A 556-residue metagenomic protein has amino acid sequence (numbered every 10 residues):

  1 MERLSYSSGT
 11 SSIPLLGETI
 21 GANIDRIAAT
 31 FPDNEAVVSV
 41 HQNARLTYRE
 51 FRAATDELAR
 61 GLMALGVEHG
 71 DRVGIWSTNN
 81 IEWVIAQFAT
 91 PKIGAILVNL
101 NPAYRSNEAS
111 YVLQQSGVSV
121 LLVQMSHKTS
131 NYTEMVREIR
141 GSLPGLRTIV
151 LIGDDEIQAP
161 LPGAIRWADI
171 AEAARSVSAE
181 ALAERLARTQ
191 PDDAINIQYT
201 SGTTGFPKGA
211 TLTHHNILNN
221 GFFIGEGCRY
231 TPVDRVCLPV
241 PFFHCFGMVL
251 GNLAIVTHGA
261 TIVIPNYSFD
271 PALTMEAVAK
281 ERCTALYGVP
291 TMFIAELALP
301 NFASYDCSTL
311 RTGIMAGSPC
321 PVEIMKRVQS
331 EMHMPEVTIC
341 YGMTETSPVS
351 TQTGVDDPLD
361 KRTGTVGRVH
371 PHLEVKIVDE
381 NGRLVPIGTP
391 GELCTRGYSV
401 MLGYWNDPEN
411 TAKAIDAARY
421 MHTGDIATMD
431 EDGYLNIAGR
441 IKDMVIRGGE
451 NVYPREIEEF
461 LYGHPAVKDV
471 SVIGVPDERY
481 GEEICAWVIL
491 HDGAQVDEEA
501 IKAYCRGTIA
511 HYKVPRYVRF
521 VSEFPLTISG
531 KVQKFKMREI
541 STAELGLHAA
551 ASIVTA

Functional and structural regions predicted by a protein language model:
M1-L46, E50-L65, H69, S142 (+5 more regions): N-lobe entry segment of adenylate-forming
G17, P32-E35, I165-Y199, F206 (+2 more regions): Conserved pre-ATP/AMP-binding loop-to-beta segment of ANL
A36-F88, R105-S110, R166-R175, R188-T189 (+1 more regions): Conserved AMP-binding/adenylate-forming core of the ANL superfamily
R45-R49, L186-R188, I195-N219: Conserved AMP-binding A3 loop
L65, A95-D169, A494: Structural core segment of the AMP-binding/adenylate-forming
Y104-Q114, L121-V123, L286, G397 (+6 more regions): AMP-binding/adenylate-forming catalytic core of the ANL superfamily
D169-E172, A260, M275, K280-G288 (+2 more regions): Gly/Ser/Thr-rich phosphate-binding loop
L218-R235, F243-A285, L299: Conserved AMP-binding/adenylation subdomain of ANL enzymes
